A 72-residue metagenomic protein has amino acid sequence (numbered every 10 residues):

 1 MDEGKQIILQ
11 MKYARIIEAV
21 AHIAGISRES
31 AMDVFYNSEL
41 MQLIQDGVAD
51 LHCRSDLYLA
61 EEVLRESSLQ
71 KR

Functional and structural regions predicted by a protein language model:
M1-R72: C-terminal alpha-helical interaction appendages
